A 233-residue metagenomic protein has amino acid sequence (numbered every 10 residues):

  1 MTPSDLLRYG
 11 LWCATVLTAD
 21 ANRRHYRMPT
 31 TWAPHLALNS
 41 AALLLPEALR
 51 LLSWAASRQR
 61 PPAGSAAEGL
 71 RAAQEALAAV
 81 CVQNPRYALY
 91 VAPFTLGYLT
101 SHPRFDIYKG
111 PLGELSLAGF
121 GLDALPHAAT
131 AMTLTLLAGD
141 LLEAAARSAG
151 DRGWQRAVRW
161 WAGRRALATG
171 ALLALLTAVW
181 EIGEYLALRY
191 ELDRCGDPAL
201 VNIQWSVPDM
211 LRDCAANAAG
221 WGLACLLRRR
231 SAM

Functional and structural regions predicted by a protein language model:
M1-V207, L211, A215-M233: Bulky hydrophobic segments
